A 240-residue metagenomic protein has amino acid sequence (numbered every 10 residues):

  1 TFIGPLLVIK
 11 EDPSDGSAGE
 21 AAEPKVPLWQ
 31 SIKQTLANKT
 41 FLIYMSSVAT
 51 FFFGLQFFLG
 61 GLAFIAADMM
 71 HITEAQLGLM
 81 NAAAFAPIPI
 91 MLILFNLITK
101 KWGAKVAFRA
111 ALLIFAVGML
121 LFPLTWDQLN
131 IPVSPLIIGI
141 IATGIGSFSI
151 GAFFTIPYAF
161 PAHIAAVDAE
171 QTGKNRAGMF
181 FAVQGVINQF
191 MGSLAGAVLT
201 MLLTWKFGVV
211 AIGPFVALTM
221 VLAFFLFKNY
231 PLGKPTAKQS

Functional and structural regions predicted by a protein language model:
T1-S240: Membrane-embedded alpha-helical bundles of multi-pass transporters/translocases, especially carrier/permease families
